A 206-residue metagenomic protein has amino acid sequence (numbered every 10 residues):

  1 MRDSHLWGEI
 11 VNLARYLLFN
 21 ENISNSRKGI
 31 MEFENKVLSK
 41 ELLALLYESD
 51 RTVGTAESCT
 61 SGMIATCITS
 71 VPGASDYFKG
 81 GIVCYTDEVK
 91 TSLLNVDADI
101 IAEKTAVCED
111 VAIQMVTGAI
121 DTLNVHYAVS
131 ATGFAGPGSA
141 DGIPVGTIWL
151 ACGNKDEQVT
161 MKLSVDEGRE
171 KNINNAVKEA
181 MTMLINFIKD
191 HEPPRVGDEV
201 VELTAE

Functional and structural regions predicted by a protein language model:
L18-I30: Short, Lys/Arg-enriched N-terminal segments with co-localized hydrophobic residues within the first ~10-30 amino acids
G29-E206: Short alpha-helical segments enriched in small residues
